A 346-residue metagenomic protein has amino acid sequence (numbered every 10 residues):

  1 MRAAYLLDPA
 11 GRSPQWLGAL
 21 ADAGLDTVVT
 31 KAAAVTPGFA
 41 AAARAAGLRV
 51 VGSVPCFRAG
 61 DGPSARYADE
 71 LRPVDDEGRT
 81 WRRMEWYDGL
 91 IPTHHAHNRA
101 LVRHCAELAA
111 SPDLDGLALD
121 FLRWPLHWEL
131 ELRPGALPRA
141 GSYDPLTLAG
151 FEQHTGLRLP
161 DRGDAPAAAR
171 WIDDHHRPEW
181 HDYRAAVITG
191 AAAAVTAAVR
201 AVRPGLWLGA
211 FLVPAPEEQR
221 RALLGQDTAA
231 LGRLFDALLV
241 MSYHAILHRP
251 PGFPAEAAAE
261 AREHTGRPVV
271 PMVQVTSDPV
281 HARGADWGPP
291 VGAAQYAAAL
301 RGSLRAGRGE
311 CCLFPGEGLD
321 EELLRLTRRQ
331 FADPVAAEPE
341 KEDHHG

Functional and structural regions predicted by a protein language model:
M1-W16, A210-A215, T276: Boundary/entry segment of secreted carbohydrate-active catalytic domains
R2-Y5, V28-T30, V50-V54, L117-D120 (+4 more regions): Hydrophobic faces of well-ordered beta-strands that scaffold small-molecule active sites in alpha/beta enzyme cores
L6-D22, H97-L108, E218-G232, P254 (+1 more regions): Short, acidic/polar
D8-T36, S111-G116, L231-L238, S303-C311: Catalytic domains of carbohydrate-active enzymes, especially glycoside hydrolases
W16-L20, L25-R72, E179-V202: Aromatic-lined substrate-binding rim segments of carbohydrate-active enzymes
V51-P112, W287-A299: Active-site-adjacent "subsite" loops/lids of carbohydrate-active enzymes
R83-L234, M241-A245: Polysaccharide-binding and catalytic clefts of secreted carbohydrate-active enzymes
F235-P251, V270-H345: Substrate-binding cleft of secreted/luminal carbohydrate-active enzymes
